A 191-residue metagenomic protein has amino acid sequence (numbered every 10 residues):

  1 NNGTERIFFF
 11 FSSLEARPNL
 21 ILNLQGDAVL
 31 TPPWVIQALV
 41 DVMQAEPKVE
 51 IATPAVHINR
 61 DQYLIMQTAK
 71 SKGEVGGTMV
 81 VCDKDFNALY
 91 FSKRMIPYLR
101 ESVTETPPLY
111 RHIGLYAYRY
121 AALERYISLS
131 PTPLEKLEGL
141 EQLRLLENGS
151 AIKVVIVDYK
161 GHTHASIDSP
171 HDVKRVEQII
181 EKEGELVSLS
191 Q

Functional and structural regions predicted by a protein language model:
N1-D41: Short phosphate-binding loop-to-helix
N1-E5, N59-R60, H162: A short acidic, often aromatic-flanked loop/helix-cap motif at beta-alpha or helix-coil junctions that lines enzyme
F8-S12, M66-S71, P170-D172: Short, surface-exposed amphipathic charged segments that create phosphate/polyanion-binding patches used for binding
A16-P18, E46-V49, S150: Short, high-confidence coil segments that cap the C-terminus of an alpha-helix and link into the following beta-strand
L22, V29, V80, Y116 (+1 more regions): Residues that recognize and position ribonucleotide moieties
G26-L30, I58, G161-H164: Short histidine/acidic/glycine/proline-rich micro-motifs that form metal- and phosphate-coordinating active-site loops
P32-L129: Conserved core of the sugar-phosphate nucleotidyltransferase
V103-S190: Conserved alpha/beta core of the MobA/IspD/sugar-nucleotide pyrophosphorylase nucleotidyltransferase superfamily
